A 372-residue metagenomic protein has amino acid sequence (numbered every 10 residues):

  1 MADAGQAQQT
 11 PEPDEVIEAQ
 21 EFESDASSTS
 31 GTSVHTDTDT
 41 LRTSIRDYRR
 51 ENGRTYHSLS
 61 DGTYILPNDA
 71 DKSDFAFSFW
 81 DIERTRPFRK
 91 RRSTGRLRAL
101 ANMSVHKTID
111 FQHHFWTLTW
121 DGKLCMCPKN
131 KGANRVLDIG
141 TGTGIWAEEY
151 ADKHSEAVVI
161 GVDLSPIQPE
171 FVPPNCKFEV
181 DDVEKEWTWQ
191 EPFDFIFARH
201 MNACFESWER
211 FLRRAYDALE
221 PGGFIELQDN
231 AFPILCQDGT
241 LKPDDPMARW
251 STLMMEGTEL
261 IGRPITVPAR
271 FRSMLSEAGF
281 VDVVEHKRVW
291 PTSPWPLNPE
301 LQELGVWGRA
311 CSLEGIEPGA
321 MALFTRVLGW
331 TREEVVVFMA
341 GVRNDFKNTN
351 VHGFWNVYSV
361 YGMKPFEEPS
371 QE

Functional and structural regions predicted by a protein language model:
A2-V105: N-terminal auxiliary segments of SAM/dcSAM-dependent transferases
H113-A133, E186-W187: N-terminal flanking helix/linker immediately upstream of nucleotide/cofactor-binding cores
A133-E191, F195, R210: Class I SAM-dependent methyltransferase SAM/SAH-binding core
A198-N202, Q228: Residues lining the SAM
A203-S207: A short His-aromatic
E209-F224: A short glycine-rich, Lys/Arg-flanked "PGG" loop and its adjoining helix->strand segment in the class I
F224-G315: Conserved catalytic/acceptor-binding region of the Class I
A278-E372: C-terminal lobe and adjacent flexible extensions of AdoMet/dcAdoMet transferase-like proteins
